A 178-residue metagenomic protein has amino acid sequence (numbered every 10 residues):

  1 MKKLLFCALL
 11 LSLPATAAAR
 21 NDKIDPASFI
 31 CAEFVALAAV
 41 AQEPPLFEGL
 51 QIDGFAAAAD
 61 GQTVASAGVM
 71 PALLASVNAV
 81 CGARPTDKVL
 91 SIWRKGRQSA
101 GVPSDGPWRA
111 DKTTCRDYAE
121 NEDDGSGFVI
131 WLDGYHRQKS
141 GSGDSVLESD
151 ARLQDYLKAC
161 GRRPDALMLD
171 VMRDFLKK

Functional and structural regions predicted by a protein language model:
L4-L13: Sec-dependent N-terminal signal peptides
L9, C31, I52-A56: Hydrophobic transmembrane signal anchors and adjacent membrane-proximal interface regions, especially in viral
A15-A19: Sec/Tat signal peptide C-region and signal peptidase I cleavage site
D22-I24, V40-K178: Compact alpha-helical subdomains of small soluble proteins
P26-F29: Extracytoplasmic
C31-A39: N-terminal mature-domain "stem" immediately C-terminal to a signal peptide or N-terminal signal-anchor/transmembrane
